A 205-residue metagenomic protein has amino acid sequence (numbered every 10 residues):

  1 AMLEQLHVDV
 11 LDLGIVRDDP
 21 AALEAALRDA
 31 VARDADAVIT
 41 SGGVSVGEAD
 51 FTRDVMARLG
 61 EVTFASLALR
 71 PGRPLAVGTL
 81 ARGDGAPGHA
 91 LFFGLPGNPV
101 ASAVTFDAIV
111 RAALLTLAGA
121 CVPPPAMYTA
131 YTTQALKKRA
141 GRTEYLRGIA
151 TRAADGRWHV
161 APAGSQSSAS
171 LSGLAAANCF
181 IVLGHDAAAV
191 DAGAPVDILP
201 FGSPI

Functional and structural regions predicted by a protein language model:
A1-T40: Phosphate-binding glycine-rich loops and their immediate beta-loop-alpha structural context
D9, A35, T40-T52, V62 (+1 more regions): Glycine-rich beta-strand-to-loop/alpha-helix junction loops that act as flexible
L13-V16, G42, L95, L183: Active-site-adjacent beta-strand anchor residues
I15-D18, V44-G47, A101-S102, A188: Glycine-/small-residue-rich active-site loops that bind phosphorylated ligands and cofactors
V16-R28, V46-L67, P74: Short catalytic-site patches enriched in acidic/histidine residues that coordinate or position cofactors/metals
V55-I205: Flexible glycine/proline-rich
